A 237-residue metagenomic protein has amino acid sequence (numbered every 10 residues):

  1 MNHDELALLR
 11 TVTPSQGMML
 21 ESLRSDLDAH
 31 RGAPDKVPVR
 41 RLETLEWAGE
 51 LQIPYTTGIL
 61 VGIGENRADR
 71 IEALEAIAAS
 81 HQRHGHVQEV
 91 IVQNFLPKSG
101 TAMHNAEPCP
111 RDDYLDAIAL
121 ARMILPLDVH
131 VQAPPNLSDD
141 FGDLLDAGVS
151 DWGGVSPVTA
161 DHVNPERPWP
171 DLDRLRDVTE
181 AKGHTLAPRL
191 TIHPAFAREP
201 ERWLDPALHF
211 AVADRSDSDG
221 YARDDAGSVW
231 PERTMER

Functional and structural regions predicted by a protein language model:
M1-Q52, L60-H84, S99-D113, S138-D139 (+1 more regions): Conserved non-cysteine loop/helix-boundary elements of the Radical SAM core domain that shape
Q16-M18, T56, V90, W152-G153: Hydrophobic residues within beta-strands of alpha/beta enzymes
P38, L45, P54-Y55, I118 (+2 more regions): Hydrophobic alpha-helical segments
I71-R237: Auxiliary Fe-S-binding modules of radical SAM enzymes
